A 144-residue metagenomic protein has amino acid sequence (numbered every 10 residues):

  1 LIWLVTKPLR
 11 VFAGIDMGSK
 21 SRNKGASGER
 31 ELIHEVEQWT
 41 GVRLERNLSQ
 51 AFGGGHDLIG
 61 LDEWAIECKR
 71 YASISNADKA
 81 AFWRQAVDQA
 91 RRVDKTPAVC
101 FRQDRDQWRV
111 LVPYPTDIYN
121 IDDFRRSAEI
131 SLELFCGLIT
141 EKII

Functional and structural regions predicted by a protein language model:
L1-I144: Catalytic phosphate/metal-binding cores of nucleic-acid and nucleotide-processing enzymes, i.e., regions that mediate
